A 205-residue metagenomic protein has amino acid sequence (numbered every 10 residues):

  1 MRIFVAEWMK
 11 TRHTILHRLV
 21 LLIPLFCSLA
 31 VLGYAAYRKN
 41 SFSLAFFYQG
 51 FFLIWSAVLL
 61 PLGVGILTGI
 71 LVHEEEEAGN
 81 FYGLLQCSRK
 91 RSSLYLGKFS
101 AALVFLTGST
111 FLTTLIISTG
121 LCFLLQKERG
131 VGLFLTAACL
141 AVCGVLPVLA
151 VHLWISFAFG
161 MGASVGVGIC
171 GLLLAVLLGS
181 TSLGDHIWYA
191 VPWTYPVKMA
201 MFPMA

Functional and structural regions predicted by a protein language model:
M1-P24: Aromatic- and glycine-rich beta-strand/loop motifs that create alpha-glucan
M1-R2, V72-G79, V145-A175: Cytoplasmic juxtamembrane interface segments
I15, L19, S93, A163-S164: Residue-level recognition of membrane-helix boundary sites in multi-pass small-molecule transporters
I23-C27, A101, G168-A175: Transmembrane alpha-helical core residues of multi-pass small-molecule transporters, especially secondary transporters
L25-V64, G97-M161: Secretory targeting signals
N40-F47, V165, C170-A205: Terminal transmembrane helical anchor/hairpin motif
G69-L103: Helix-loop-helix units of permease transmembrane domains in multi-pass membrane transporters, especially ABC
